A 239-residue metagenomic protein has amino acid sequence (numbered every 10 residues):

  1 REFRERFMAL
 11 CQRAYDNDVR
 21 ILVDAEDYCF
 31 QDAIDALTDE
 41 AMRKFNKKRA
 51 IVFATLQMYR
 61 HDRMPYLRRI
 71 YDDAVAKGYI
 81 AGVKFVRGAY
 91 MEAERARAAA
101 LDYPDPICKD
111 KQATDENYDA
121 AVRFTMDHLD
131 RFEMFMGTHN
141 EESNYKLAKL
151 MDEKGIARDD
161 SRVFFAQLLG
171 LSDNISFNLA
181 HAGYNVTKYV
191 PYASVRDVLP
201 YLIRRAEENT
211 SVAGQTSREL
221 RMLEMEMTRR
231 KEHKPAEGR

Functional and structural regions predicted by a protein language model:
R1-R239: Positively charged, amphipathic and often flexible ligand-engagement surfaces
